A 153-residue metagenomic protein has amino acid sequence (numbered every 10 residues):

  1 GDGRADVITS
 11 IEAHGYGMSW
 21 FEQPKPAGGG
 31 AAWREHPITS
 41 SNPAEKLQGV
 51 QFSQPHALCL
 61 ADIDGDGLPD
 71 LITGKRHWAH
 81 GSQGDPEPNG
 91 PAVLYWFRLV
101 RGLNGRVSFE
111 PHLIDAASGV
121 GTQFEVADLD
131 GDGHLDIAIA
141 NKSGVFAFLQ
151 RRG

Functional and structural regions predicted by a protein language model:
G1-G153: Beta-propeller-forming repeat regions
